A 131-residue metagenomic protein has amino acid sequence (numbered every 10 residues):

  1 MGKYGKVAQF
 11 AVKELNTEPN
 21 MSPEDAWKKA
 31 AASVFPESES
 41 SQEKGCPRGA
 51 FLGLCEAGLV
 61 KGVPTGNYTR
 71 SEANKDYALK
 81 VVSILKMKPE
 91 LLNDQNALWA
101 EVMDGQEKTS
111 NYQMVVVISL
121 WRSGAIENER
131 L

Functional and structural regions predicted by a protein language model:
M1-A32, P36: Short, amphipathic alpha-helical interface elements at domain boundaries that mediate macromolecular binding
G5-K13, L52, A78-V82, Q113-W121: Amphipathic alpha-helical elements of HEAT/ARM-like alpha-solenoid repeat scaffolds that form extended
A30-E43, L98-S110: Short helix-coil junctions and helix-kink-helix linkers
A32-E39, R48-G49, E56, V60-K61: Conserved mixed alpha/beta catalytic, RNA-binding, or beta-rich assembly cores of soluble enzyme, regulatory
S41-G53, E107-V116: Short amphipathic alpha-helical interaction segments
G58-V63, A125-E129: A short, conserved structural fragment
G66-A97: Short, amphipathic alpha-helical interaction segments positioned at domain boundaries
A100-L131: Terminal recognition/anchoring or ligand-binding modules at protein termini
